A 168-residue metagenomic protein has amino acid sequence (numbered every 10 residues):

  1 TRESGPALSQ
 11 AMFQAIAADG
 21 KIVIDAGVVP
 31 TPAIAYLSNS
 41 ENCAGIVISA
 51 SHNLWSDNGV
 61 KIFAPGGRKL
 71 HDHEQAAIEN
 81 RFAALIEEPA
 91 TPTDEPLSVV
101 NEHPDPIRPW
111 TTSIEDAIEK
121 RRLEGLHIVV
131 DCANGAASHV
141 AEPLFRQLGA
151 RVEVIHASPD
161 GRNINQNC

Functional and structural regions predicted by a protein language model:
R2-D57, L144-C168: N-terminal small/polar loop signature for handling phosphorylated ligands or for N-terminal nucleophile
N58-C168: Gly/Ser/Thr-enriched, mixed-charge loops and adjacent short helices that form phosphate/oxyanion-binding elements
